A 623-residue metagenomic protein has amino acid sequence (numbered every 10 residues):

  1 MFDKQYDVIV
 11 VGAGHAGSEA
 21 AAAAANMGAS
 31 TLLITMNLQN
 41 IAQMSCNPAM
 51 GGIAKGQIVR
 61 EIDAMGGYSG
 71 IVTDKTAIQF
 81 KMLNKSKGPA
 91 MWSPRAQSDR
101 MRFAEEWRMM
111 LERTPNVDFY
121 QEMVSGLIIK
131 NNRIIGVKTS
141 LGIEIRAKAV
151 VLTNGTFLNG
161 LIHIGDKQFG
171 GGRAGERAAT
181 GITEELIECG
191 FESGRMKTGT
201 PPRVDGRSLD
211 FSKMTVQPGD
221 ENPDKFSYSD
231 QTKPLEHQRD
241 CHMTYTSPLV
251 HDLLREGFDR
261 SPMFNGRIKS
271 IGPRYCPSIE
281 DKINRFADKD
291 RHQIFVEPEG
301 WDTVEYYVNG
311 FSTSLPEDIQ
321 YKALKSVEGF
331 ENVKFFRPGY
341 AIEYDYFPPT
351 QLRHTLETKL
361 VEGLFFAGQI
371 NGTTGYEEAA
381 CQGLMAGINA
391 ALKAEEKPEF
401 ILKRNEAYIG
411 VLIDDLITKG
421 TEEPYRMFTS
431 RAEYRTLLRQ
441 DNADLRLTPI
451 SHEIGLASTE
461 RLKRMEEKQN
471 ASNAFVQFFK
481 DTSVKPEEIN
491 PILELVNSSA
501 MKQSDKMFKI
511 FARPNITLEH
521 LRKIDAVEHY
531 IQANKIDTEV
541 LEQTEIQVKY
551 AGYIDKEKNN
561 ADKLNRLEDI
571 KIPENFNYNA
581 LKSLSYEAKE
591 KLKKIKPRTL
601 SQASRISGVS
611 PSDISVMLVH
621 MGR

Functional and structural regions predicted by a protein language model:
F2-A16: Beta1/beta-strand and adjacent pyrophosphate-binding region of the FAD-binding site in flavoprotein oxidoreductases
K4-Y6, S140-A149: Core beta-strand elements of the Rossmann-like FAD/NAD(P) dinucleotide-binding domain in flavoenzyme oxidoreductases
V11, E144-G155: Short hydrophobic core segments
A22-G126, L141, T153-R173, R177 (+4 more regions): Conserved N-terminal/central alpha/beta ligand/cofactor-binding core
K55, T183-Y321, T418-P491, L495-Q503 (+1 more regions): An anion/pyrophosphate-binding glycine-rich loop and adjacent beta-alpha core in soluble alpha-beta enzymes
I128-E144: Conserved beta-strand-loop-beta-strand element in the redox core of flavoprotein oxidoreductases
Y307-T373, I401-D414, D537-K591, K596: A glycine-rich dinucleotide-binding beta-alpha-beta segment and adjacent secondary-structure elements that constitute
R431, L437, T448-S615, V619-R623: Extended, charge-enriched "interface" segments that sit outside catalytic cores
